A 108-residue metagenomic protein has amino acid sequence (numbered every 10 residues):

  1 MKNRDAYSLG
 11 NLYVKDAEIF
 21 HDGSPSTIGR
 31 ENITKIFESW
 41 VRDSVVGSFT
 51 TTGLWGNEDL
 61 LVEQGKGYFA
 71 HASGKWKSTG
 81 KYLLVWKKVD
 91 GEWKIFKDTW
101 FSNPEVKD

Functional and structural regions predicted by a protein language model:
R4-D16, F20: Short, well-ordered alpha-helical segments enriched in acidic and aromatic residues
A6, G10, R30, T34-F37 (+1 more regions): Extracytoplasmic/secreted envelope proteins and their assembly/folding machinery, especially bacterial periplasmic
Y13, G23, W55, K66-G67 (+1 more regions): A mature extracytoplasmic/lumenal domain signature
E18-I28, S39-R42: A short gly/proline-enriched turn/hairpin at secondary-structure junctions
T34-W76: Surface-exposed, charged secondary-structure patches
K81-E105: Short beta-strand edge/turn micro-motifs at domain boundaries
